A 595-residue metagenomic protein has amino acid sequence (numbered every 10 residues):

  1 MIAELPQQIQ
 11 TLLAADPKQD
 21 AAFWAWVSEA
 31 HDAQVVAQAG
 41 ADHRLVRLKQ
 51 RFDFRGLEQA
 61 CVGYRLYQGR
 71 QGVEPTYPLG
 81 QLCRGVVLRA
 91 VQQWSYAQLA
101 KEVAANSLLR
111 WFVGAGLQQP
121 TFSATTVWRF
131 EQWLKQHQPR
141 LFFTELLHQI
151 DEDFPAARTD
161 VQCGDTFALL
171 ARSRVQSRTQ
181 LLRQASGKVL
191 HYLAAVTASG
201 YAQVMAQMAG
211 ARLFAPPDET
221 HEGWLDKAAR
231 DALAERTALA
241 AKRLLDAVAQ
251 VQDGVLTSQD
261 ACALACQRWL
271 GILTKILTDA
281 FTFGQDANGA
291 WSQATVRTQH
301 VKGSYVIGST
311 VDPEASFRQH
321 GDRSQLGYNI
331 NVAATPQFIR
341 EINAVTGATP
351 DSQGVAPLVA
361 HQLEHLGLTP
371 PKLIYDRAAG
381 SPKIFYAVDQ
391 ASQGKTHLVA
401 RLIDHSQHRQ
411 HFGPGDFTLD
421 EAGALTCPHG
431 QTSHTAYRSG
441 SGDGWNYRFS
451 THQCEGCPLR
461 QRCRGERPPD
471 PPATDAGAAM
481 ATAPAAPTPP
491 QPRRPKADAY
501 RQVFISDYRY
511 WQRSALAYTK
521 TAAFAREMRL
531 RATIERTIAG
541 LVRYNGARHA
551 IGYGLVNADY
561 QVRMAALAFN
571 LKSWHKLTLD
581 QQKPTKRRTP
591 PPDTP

Functional and structural regions predicted by a protein language model:
M1-F23, Q582-P595: Intrinsically disordered, low-complexity and often Lys/Arg-enriched segments
L5-I9, L13, D20-A21, V27-D32 (+3 more regions): Short acidic, Pro/Gly- and aromatic-enriched capping/linker segments at domain boundaries
P17, A21-D42, V46-L48: Membrane topogenic helices and adjacent juxtamembrane segments
Q38-V87, V91-Q92: Basic, short loop/linker segments at the boundary and entry of helix-turn-helix/winged-helix-like folds
L88-W94, A105-L109: Amphipathic alpha-helical interaction surfaces
S95-Q98, V103, L117-P120, V127-P595: Anion-binding and metal-coordination hotspots
S107-F122: Short, basic interhelical loop/turn and adjoining N-cap of the next helix at nucleic-acid- or acidic-partner-contacting
